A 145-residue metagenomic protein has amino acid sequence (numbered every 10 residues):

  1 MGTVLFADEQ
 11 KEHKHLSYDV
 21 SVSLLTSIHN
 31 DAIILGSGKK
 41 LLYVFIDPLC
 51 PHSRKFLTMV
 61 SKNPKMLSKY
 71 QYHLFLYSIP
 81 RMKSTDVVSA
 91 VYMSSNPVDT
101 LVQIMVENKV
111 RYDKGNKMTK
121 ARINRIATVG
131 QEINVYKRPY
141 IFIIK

Functional and structural regions predicted by a protein language model:
M1-K83, G115-I143: Extracytoplasmic thiol/disulfide redox context detector
R81-A121: Conserved segment of the thioredoxin-like fold in thiol-based oxidoreductases
V106, F142-K145: Short linear loop/turn motifs
